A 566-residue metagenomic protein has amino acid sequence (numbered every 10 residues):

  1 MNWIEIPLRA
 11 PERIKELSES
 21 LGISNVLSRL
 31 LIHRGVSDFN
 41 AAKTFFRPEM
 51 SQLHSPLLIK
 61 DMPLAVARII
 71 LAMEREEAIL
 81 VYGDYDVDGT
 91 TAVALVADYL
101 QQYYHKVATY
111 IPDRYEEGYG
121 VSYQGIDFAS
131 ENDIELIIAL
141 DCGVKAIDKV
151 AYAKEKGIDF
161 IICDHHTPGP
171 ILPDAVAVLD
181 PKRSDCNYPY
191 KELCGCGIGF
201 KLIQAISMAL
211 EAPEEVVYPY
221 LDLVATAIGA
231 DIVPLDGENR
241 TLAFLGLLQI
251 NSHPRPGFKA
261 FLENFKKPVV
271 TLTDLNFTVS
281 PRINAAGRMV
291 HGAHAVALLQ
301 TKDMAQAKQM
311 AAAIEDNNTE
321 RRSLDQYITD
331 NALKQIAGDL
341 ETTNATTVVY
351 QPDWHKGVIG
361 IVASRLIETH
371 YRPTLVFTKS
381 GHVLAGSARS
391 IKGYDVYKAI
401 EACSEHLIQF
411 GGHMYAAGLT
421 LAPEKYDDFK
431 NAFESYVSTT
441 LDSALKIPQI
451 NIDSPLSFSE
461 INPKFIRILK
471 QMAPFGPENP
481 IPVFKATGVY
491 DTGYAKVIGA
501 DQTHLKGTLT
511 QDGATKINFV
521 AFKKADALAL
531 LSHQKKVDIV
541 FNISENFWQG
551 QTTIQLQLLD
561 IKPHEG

Functional and structural regions predicted by a protein language model:
I6-L136, K156-G157, S207-D428, L445 (+3 more regions): Hydrophobic helix-and-loop "lid/oligomerization" segment in the mid-to-C-terminal part of catalytic domains
L71-R75, Q306-M310, N317-V349, A402-G566: Mid-to-C-terminal polyanion-binding domains and interfaces
L95, I171-A212, V217-G229: Short alpha-helices
Y110, L140, I161-H165, L179-P181 (+1 more regions): Generic beta-sheet signal
Y115-E117, A146, H166-I171, D185-C186 (+2 more regions): Short gly/pro/ser/thr-enriched loop/turn and capping motifs at secondary-structure boundaries
E135, V176, D538: Conserved acidic residues
A146-I147, D231: Intrinsically disordered, low-complexity regulatory tails of plant transcription factors and co-regulators
T167-D180, G338, L509-A514: Acidic-glycine-rich active-site phosphate/pyrophosphate-binding loop
